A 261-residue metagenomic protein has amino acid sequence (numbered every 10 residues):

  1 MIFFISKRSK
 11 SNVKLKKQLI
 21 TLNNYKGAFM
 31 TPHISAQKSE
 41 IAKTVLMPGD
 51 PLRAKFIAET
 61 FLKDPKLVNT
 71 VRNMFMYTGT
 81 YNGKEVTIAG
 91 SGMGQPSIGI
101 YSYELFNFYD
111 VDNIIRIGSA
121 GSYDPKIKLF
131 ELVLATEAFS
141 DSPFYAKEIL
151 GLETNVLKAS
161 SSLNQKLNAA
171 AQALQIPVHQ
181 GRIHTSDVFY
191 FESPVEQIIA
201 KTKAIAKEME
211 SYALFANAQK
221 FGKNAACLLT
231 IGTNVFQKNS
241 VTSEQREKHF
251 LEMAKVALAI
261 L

Functional and structural regions predicted by a protein language model:
F4-K26: Short, basic, low-complexity termini and linkers enriched in Ser/Thr/Gly/Pro that act as targeting/leader peptides
N23-N155, S161-Q165: Metabolite-binding pocket within alpha/beta catalytic cores that recognizes anionic/polar moieties
P51, G121, A138, H184-V188 (+3 more regions): Glycine-rich beta-alpha junction loops
L157-T202: Active-site rim beta-loop-alpha module in soluble metabolic enzymes
K166-L174, N217, V256-I260: Generic non-transmembrane alpha-helical segments
P194-A225, T230-G232: A C-terminal functional module that forms or caps the active site or interfaces directly with catalytic machinery
V235-L261: His/Asp/Glu-rich mid-to-C-terminal helical/loop segments that flank catalytic regions of hydrolases
